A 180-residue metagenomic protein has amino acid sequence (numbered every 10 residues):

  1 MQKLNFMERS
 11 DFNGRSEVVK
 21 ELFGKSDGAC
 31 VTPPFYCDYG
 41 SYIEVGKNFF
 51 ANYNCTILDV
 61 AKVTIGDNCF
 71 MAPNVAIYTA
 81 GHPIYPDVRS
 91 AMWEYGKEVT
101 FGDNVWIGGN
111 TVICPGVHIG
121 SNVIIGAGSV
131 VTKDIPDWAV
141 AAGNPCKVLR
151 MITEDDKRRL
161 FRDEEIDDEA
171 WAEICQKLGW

Functional and structural regions predicted by a protein language model:
M1-G28, C146-W180: Terminal amphipathic alpha-helical/low-complexity segments used for targeting or macromolecular assembly
F35-V45, F50-H118, N144-P145, R150-T153 (+1 more regions): Flexible, glycine/small-residue-enriched loop-and-beta-strand segment within the central core of proteins
W106, I124, V140-A142: Short-chain dehydrogenase/reductase
G108-D134: Beta-rich strand-turn-strand
I135-D137, A142-P145: Acidic, glycine-centered active-site loop in nucleotide-sugar glycosyltransferases
